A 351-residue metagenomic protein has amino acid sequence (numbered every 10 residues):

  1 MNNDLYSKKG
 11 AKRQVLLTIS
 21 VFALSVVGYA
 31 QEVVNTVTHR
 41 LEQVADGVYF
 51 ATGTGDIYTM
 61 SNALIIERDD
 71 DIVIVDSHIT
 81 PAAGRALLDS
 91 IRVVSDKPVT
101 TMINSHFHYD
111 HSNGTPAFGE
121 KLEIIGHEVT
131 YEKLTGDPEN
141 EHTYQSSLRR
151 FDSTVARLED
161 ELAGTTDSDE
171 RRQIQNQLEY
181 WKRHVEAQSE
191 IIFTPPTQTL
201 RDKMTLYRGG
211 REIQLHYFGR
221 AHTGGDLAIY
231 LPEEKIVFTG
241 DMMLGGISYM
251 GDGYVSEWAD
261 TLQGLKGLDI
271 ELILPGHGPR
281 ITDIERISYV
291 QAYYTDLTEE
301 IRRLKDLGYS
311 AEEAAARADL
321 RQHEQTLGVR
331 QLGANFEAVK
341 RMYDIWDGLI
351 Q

Functional and structural regions predicted by a protein language model:
L17-S25: Bacterial N-terminal signal peptides
E32, T36-T38, E42-Q43, E139-Y217 (+3 more regions): Metallo-beta-lactamase
E42-S90, L227-T239: Conserved beta-strand hairpin/beta-sheet module of binuclear metal-dependent hydrolase folds, prominently
D69-I72, P81-G126, K266-D269: Active-site metal-binding motif and surrounding structural segment of the metallo-beta-lactamase
V75-S77, T100-H108, I125-H127, F218 (+2 more regions): Active-site neighborhood of phospho(di)ester-bond hydrolases with catalytic His/Asp-centered motifs
E123, S256-Y309, E313: Divalent-metal (often Zn2+) His-rich catalytic cores of metallo-beta-lactamase-fold enzymes
D202, R208-W258: Ligand/cofactor pocket segment of small-molecule handling proteins
D306-Q351: C-terminal regulatory/interaction regions
